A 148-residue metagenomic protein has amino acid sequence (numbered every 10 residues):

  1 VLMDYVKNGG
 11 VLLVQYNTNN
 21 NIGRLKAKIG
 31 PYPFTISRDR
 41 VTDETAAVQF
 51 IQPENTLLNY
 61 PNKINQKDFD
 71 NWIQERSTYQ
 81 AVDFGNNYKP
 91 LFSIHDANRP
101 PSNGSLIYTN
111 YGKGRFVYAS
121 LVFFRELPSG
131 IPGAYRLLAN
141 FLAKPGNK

Functional and structural regions predicted by a protein language model:
V1, R76-S77, G104: A generic local structural motif
V1-D70, I131-G133, L137-A143: A glycine-rich, often tryptophan-bearing local segment used as a flexible ligand/cofactor-contacting loop or short
I29, P33, Q80-A81, G85-K148: Extracellular ligand-binding/catalytic regions of CAZymes and related secreted enzymes and adhesion modules
D68-D70, Q74-Y79: Short, solvent-exposed recognition patches
